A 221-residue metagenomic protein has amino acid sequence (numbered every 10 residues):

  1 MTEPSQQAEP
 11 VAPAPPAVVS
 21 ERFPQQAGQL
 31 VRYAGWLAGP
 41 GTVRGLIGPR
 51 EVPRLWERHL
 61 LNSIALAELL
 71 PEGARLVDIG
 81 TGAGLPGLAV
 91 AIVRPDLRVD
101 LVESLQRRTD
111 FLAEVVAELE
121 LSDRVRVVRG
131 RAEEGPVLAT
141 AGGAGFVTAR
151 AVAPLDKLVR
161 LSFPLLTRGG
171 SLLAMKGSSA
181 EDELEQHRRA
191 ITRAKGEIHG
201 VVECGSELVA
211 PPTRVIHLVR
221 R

Functional and structural regions predicted by a protein language model:
M1-V77, R107-D110, E114-R129: Class I SAM-dependent transferase core
E21, R44-G45, P53-R54, A83 (+3 more regions): Flexible, active-site-adjacent loop/turn segments at secondary-structure boundaries
G28, P86-G87, S104: Glycine-centered small-residue hotspots that permit tight backbone geometry or close packing
I79-T81: Conserved beta-strand/loop positions that form the S-adenosyl-L-methionine
A83-D96: Conserved SAM-binding loop of SAM-dependent methyltransferases across substrates and taxa, primarily the Class I
L97-R98, S104-R221: S-adenosylmethionine
